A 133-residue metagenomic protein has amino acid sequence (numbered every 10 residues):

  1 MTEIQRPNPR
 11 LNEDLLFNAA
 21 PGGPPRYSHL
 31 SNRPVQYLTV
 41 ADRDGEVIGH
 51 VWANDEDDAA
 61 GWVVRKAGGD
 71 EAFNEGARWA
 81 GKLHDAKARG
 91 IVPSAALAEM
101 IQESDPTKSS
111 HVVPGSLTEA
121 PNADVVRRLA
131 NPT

Functional and structural regions predicted by a protein language model:
T2-N18, V63-T133: Mixed-charge, Lys/Arg-enriched low-complexity segments
A19-Y27: Extended, Lys/Arg-enriched charged tracts that mediate electrostatic binding to polyanionic substrates
H29-S31: Short loop/turn motifs at secondary-structure junctions and domain boundaries
R33-T39: Short, hydrophobic/aromatic-rich segments at coil-to-beta transitions
T39-A41, V64: Hydrophobic beta-strand positions
N54-D57: Extended intrinsically disordered, low-complexity coil regions enriched in Ser, Thr, Gly, Ala and often Pro
